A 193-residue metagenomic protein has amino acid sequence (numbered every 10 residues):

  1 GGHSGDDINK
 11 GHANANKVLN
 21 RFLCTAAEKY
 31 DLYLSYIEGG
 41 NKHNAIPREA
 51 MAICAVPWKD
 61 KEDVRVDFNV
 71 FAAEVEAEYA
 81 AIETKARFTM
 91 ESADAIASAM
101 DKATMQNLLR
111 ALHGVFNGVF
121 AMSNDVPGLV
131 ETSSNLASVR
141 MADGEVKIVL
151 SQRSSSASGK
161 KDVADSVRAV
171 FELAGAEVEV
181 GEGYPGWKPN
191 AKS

Functional and structural regions predicted by a protein language model:
G1-R153: Midchain, well-structured core segments that form catalytic/ion-binding scaffolds
L129-S193: Substrate-recognition/cap regions that form aromatic- and gly/pro-loop-enriched pockets for small-molecule ligands
